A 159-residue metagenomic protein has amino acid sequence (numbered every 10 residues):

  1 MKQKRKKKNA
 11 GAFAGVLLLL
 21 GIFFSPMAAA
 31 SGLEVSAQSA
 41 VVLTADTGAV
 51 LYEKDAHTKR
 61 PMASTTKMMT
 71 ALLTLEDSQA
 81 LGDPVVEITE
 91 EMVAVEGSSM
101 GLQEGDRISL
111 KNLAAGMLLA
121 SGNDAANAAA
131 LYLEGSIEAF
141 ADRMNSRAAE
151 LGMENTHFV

Functional and structural regions predicted by a protein language model:
M1-K7: N-terminal secretory signal peptides that target proteins for export/translocation
K8-A30: Sec-dependent N-terminal signal peptides of Gram-positive bacterial secreted proteins and lipoproteins
A28-V159: Active-site-adjacent loops and short helices of periplasmic peptidoglycan-processing enzymes
